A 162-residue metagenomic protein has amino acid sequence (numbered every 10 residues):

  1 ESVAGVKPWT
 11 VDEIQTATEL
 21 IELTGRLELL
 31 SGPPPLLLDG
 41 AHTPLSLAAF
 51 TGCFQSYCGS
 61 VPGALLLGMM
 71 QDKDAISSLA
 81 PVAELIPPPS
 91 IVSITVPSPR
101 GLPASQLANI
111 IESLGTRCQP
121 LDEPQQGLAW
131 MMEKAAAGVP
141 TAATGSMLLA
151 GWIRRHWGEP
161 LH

Functional and structural regions predicted by a protein language model:
E1-S90: Nucleotide phosphate-binding/pyrophosphate-handling subdomain across enzymes that bind or process nucleotide phosphates
S2-G5, G59, T116, A136 (+1 more regions): A generic secondary-structure boundary signal that marks alpha-helix termini
P35-L37, S77-P140: C-terminal helical cap/extension that packs against the catalytic core of soluble nucleotide-cofactor enzymes
F54, C58, I86, I111 (+2 more regions): Active-site catalytic pocket residues across diverse enzymes, especially alpha/beta-hydrolases
A143: Acidic, glycine-rich flexible loop segments
S146: Active-site-proximal loop/hinge segments that shape catalytic or ion-binding/gating pockets
L149-G151: Short, active-site-adjacent cap segments at secondary-structure transitions
